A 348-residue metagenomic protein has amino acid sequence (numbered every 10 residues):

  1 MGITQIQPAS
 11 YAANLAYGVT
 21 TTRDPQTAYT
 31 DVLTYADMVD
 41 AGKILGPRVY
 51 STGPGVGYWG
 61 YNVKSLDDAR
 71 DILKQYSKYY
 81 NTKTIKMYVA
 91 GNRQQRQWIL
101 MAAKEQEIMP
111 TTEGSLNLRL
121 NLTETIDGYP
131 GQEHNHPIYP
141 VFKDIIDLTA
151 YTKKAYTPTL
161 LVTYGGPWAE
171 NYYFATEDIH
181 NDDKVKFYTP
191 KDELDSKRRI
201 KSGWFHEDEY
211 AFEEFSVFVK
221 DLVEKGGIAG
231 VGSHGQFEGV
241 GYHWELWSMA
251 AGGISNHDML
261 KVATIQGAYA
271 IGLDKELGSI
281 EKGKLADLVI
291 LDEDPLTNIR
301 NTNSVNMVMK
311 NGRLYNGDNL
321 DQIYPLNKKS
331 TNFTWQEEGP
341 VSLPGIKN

Functional and structural regions predicted by a protein language model:
M1-K43, Y61-D67, L122-D127: Metal-associated gating/positioning segment near the N- to mid-region
Q5, T82-D127, I138, V162-T163 (+1 more regions): Divalent metal-binding pocket/active-site signature
S10-T30, G46-G57, Y79-A90, L100 (+4 more regions): Divalent metal-dependent hydrolysis catalytic cores, especially in the metallo-beta-lactamase
G18, V49, A103, Q132 (+8 more regions): Divalent metal-coordination and catalytic microenvironments
T27-M38, V89-A102, P140-Y151: Active-site-adjacent beta->alpha loops and helix N-cap segments on the catalytic face of soluble alpha/beta enzymes
V39-P47, E105-I108, G253: Short helix-capping segments at alpha-helix termini
I72-G91, I138-G252, H257, P325-N327 (+1 more regions): Active-site neighborhoods of metal-dependent hydrolases
V240, S255-L260, A270-V305: Acidic, glycine-enriched loop/beta-strand segments at the rims of small-molecule binding/catalytic pockets
